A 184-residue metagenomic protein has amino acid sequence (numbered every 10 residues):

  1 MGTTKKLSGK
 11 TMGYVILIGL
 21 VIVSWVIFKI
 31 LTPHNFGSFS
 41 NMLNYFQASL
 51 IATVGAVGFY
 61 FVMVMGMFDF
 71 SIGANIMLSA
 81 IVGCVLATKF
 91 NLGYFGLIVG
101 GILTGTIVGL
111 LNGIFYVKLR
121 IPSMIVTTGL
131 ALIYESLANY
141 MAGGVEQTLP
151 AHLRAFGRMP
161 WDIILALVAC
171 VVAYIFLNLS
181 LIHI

Functional and structural regions predicted by a protein language model:
M1-I16, I22: Transmembrane alpha-helical segments of polytopic membrane transport and secretion proteins
K6-G13, F39-Q47, Y94-F95, H152-I163: Interfacial loop-to-helix junctions that mark the boundaries of transmembrane helices in multi-pass membrane
Y14-G19, Y45, A74-L78, F95-L103 (+2 more regions): Hydrophobic alpha-helical transmembrane segments
L20-G37, M65, Y134-A142, Y174-L181: Structural signal for alpha-helical transmembrane segments and their membrane-water exit/capping regions in multi-pass
V21, M77-I81, G105, L132 (+1 more regions): Residue-level recognition of pore/gate-forming positions within transmembrane alpha-helices of multi-pass
W25-I30, S38-F90, F115-L119: Single transmembrane alpha-helix segments in multi-pass membrane proteins
N91-A131: Alpha-helical transmembrane segments within multi-pass membrane transporters and channels
L119, S123-I182: Transmembrane helix-bundle core of multi-pass membrane transporters and related energy-transducing complexes
